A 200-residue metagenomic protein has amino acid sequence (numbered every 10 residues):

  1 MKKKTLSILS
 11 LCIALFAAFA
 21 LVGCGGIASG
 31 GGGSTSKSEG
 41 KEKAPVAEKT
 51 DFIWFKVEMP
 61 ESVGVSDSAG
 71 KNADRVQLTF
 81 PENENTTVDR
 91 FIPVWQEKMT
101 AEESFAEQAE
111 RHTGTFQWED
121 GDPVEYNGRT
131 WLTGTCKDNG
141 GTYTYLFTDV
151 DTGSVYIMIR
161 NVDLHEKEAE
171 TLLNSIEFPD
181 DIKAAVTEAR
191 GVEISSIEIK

Functional and structural regions predicted by a protein language model:
M1-G23: Sec-dependent bacterial lipoprotein signal peptides
A20-E39: Bacterial lipoprotein signal-peptidase II cleavage site
E42-E48, A73-Q77, E125-T135: Short, hydrophobic/aromatic-rich segments at coil-to-beta transitions
P45-K56, I159-L164: Short aromatic-glycine motifs in intrinsically disordered, low-complexity regions
F52-E103, D138: Secretory pathway targeting signatures of secreted, lumenal, and periplasmic proteins
E58-S62, E82-T86, N127-G128, F147-V155: Short, solvent-exposed coil/turn segments at beta-strand boundaries
E61-V63, M158-K200: Surface-exposed amphipathic alpha-helical segments
Q108-T152, I197-I199: Signature of long, low-cysteine stretches enriched in small and polar/charged residues
